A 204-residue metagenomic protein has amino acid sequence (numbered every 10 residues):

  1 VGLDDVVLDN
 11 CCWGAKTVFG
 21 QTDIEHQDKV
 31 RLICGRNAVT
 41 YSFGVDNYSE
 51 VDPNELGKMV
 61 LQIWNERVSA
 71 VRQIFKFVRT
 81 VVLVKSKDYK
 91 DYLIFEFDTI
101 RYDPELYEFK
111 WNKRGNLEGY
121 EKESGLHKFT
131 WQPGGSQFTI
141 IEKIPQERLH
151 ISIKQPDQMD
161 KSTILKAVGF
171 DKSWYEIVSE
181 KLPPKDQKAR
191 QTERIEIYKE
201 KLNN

Functional and structural regions predicted by a protein language model:
V1-L3, V7-L8, T17-N204: Nucleic-acid endonuclease domains
C12-G14: Short hydrophobic-acidic sequence motifs that mark active-site Asp/Glu residues
